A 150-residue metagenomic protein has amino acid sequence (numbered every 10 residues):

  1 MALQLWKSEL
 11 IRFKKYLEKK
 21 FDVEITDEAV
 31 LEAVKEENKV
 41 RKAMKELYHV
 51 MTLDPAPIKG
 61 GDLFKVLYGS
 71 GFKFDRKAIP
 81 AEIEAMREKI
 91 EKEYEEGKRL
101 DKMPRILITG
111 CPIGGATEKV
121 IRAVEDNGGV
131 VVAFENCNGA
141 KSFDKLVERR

Functional and structural regions predicted by a protein language model:
M1-K7: Active-site and donor-binding regions of nucleotide-sugar-utilizing enzymes
K7, I11-K145: A charged, amphipathic alpha-helical module
V147-R150: Short, intrinsically disordered, charge-balanced linker/junction segments flanking boundaries in proteins
